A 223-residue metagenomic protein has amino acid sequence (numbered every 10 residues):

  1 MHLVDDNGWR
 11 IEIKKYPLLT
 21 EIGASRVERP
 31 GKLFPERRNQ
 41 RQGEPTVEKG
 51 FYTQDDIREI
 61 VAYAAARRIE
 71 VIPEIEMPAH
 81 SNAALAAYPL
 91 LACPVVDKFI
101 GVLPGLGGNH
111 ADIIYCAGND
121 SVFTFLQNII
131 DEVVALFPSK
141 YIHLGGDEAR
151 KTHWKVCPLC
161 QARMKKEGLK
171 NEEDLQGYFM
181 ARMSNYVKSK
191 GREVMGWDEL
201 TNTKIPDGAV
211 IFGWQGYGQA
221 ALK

Functional and structural regions predicted by a protein language model:
M1-R192: Substrate-binding cleft of carbohydrate-active enzyme catalytic domains
S81-L91, T152-H153, M195-K223: Substrate-binding cleft/loops of secretory-pathway carbohydrate-active enzymes
